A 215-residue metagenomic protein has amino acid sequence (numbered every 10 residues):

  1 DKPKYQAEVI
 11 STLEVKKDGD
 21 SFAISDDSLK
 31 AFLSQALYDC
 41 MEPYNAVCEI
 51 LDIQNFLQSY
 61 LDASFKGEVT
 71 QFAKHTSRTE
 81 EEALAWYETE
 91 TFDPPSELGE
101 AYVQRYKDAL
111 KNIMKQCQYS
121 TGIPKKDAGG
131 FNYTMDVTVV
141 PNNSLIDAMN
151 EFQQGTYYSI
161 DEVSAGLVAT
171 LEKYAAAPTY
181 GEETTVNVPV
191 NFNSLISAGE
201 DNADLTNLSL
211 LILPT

Functional and structural regions predicted by a protein language model:
D1, A36-N112, Y119: Core segments of small alpha/beta cavity-forming domains
D1-K2, E97-L167: Surface-exposed, charged secondary-structure patches
K2-C48, T156-E162, A176-T215: Short beta-strand edge/turn micro-motifs at domain boundaries
L33-Q35, C40-P43, Q71, H75 (+6 more regions): Generic local-structure boundary detector
F72, D127-T134, N187-I196: Solvent-exposed, well-ordered amphipathic alpha-helical segments that flank/support binding or catalytic loops
G122-I123, Y174-P178: Beta-strand-rich interaction surfaces with strong enrichment in secreted/lumenal proteins
A165-A175: A short, charged
